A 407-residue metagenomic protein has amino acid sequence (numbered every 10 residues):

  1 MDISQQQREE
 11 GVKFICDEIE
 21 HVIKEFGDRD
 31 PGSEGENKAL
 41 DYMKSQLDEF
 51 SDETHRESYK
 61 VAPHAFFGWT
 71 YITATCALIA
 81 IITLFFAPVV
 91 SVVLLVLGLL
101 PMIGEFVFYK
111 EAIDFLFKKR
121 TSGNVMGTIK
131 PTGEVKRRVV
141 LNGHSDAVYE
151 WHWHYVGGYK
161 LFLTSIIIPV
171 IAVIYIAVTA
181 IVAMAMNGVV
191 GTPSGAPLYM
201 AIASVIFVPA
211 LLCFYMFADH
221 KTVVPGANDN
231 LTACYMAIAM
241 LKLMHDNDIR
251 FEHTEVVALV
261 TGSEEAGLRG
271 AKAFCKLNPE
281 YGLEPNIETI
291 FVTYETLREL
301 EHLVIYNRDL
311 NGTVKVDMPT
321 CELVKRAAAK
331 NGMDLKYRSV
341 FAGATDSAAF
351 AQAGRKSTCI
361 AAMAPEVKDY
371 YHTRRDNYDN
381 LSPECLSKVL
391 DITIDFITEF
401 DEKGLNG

Functional and structural regions predicted by a protein language model:
M1-G35, F50, A218-V223, T296-E301 (+2 more regions): N-terminal capping segment at the start of a domain
E9, K13-C16, D30-K38, L231 (+2 more regions): Soluble non-cytosolic domains of exported or imported proteins
F14-D17, H21, K38, Y42 (+7 more regions): Extracytoplasmic/secreted proteins, especially bacterial periplasmic and envelope-associated proteins
D28, S58, L297-G407: Active-site-adjacent substrate-binding region of metalloamidase/peptidase-like peptide-processing proteins
D28-K130, H152-Y199: A non-catalytic alpha/beta surface segment that caps or lines the substrate-entry region of metallo-dependent hydrolase
L95-M126, E134, A147-H152, I181-V205 (+3 more regions): Acidic/histidine-rich catalytic neighborhood of metal-dependent amide-processing enzymes
P131-R138: Proline/glycine-enriched tight loop/beta-turn segments at coil->beta junctions that connect or precede beta-strands
V139-L141, L259, I290-V292, K356-I360: Hydrophobic/aromatic beta-strand patches that form the interior of the parallel beta-sheet core in alpha/beta enzyme
